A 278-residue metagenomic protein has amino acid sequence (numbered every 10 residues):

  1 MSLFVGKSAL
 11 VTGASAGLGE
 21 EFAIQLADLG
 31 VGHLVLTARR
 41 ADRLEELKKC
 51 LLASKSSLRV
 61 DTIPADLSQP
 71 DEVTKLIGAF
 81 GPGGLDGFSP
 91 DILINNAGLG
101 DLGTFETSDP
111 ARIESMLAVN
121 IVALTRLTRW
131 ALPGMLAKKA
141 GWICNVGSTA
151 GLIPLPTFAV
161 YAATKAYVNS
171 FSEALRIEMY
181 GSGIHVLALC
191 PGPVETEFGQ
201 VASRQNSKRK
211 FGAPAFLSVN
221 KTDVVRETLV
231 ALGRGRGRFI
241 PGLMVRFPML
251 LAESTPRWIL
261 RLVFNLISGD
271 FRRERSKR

Functional and structural regions predicted by a protein language model:
S15-A16: Conserved glycine-rich cofactor-binding loop
V31-L47: Conserved glycine-rich Rossmann-like NAD(P)H-binding loop of the short-chain dehydrogenase/reductase
N96-D101: Conserved NAD(P)H cofactor-binding loop of Rossmann-fold oxidoreductase domains
T104-S115: Substrate-binding pocket helix/loop in short-chain dehydrogenase/reductase
T128, T164: Active-site helix of classical SDR
S148: Residue(s) in the substrate-gating loop at a strand-loop-helix junction that position the organic substrate next
E178-L243, S276: SDR active-site lid
